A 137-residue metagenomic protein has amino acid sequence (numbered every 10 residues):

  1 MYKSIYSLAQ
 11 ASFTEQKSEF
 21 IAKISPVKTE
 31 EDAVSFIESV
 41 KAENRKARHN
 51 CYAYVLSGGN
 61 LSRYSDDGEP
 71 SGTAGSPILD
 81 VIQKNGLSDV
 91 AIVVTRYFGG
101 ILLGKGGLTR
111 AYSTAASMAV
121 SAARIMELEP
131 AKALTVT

Functional and structural regions predicted by a protein language model:
M1-T73: C-terminal regulatory domains involved in ligand/effector binding and gene-expression control
A11-E15, A122-E127: Short, flexible, solvent-exposed loop/turn segments with mixed acidic/basic and small polar residues
S18, A47, G86-S88, L128-P130: Short flexible coil/turn linkers enriched for glycine and charged/polar residues that connect secondary-structure
K23, C51-Y52, D89-I92, T135: Structural motif
E69-K105: Ordered, amphipathic secondary-structure segments that act as subunit-interaction surfaces in large macromolecular
G107-T109: Conserved structured catalytic cores and adjacent interaction surfaces of nucleotide-binding/hydrolyzing enzymes
A111, A115-A123: Stable alpha-helical structural segments in soluble proteins, enriched in small hydrophobic residues
M126-T137: Short glycine-/aliphatic-rich beta-strand segments at the starts of folded cytosolic domains
